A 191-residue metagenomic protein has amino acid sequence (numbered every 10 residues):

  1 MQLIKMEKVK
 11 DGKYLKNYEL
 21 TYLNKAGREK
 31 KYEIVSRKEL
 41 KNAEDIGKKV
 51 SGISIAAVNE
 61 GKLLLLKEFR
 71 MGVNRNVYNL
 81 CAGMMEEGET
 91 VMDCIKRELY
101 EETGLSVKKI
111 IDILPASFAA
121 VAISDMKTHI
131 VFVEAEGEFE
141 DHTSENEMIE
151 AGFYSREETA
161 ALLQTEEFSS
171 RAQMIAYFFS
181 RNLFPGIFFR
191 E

Functional and structural regions predicted by a protein language model:
M1-D11: Short amphipathic beta-strand and strand-loop transition segments with alternating hydrophobic
G12, G72, A120-I123: Short glycine/serine/proline-enriched coil/turn segments at secondary-structure junctions
G12-S54: Acidic, metal-coordinating catalytic segment for phosphate/diphosphate chemistry, firing primarily on the Nudix
L40-L80: N-terminal strand-loop-strand
N42, K49-S54, N59, G83-R171 (+1 more regions): Unchanged
E68-K96, R181-F188: A short, hydrophobic/aromatic-rich structural module that often spans a beta strand with its adjoining loop
